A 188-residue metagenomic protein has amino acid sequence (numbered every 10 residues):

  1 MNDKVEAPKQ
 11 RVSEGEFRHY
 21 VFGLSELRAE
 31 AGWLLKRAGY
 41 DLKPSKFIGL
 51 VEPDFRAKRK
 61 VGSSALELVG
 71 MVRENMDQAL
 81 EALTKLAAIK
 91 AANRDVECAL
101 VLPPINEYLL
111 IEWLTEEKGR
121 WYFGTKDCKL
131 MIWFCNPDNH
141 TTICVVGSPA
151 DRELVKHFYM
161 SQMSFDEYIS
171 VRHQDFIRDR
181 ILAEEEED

Functional and structural regions predicted by a protein language model:
M1, V5, Q10, Y20 (+8 more regions): Intrinsic-disorder-associated interaction segments
M1-L50, K58-V61: Acidic-basic catalytic patches of nuclease active cores, encompassing PD-(D/E)XK and other metal-cofactor nuclease
V5, E14, A31, M76 (+5 more regions): Short amphipathic alpha-helical segments that mediate assembly, nucleic-acid/protein binding, or membrane association
V51-E52, R94: Short, surface-exposed coil-to-beta transition loops
V61, L114-D188: Non-catalytic C-terminal interaction segments of nucleic acid-processing enzymes
S63-F134: Catalytic cores of nucleic-acid endonucleases
